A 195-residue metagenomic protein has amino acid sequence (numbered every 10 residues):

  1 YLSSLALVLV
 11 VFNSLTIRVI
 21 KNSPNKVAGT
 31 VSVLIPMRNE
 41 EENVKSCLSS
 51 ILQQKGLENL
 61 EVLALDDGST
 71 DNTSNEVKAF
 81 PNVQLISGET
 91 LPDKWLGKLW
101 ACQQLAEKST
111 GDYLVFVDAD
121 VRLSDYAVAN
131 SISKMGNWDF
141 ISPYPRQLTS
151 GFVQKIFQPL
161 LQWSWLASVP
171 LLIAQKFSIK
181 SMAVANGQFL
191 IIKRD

Functional and structural regions predicted by a protein language model:
Y1-V27, Q158-P159: N-terminal membrane-anchoring/stem segments of glycan-assembly enzymes
V11, T16, S87-E107, K134-R194: Long helical/loop segments within the catalytic core of UDP-sugar-dependent glycosyltransferases, especially the large
V11-K21, E40-Q53: Short, well-formed alpha-helical segments that are part of the catalytic scaffolds of diverse glycosyltransferases
T30-S32, E61: Cell-envelope/extracellular polymer assembly enzymes that use nucleotide-activated donors
E42-S46, D71-A79, Y126: Acidic helix N-cap motif at the loop->helix transition within catalytic regions of sugar-transfer enzymes
S50, L57, D66-N75, E89-T90 (+1 more regions): A conserved acidic beta->alpha catalytic loop
N72, D118-K134: Acidic donor-binding/catalytic loop of UDP-sugar-dependent glycosyltransferases, especially processive GT2
T110-Y113: Short acidic donor-binding loop at the edge of a beta-strand
